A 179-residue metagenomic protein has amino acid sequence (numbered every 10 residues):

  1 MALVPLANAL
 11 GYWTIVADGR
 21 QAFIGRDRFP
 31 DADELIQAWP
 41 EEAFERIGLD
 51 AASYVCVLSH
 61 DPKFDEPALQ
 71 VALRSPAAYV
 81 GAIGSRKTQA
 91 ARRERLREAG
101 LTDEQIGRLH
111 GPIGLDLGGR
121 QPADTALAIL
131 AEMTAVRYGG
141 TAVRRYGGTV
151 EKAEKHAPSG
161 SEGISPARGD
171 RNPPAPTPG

Functional and structural regions predicted by a protein language model:
M1-D50, P62: Hydrophobic, well-ordered beta-alpha structural blocks that scaffold small-molecule cofactor pockets
M1-L3, K63-A68, T88-A90: Short glycine/serine/threonine-rich phosphate/pyrophosphate-binding segments that cradle anionic phosphate groups
P5, A9, Q70, R74 (+3 more regions): Short, well-ordered alpha-helices that flank and scaffold nucleotide-derived cofactor binding pockets
T14-V16, L35-Q37, P76-I83, T102-L109: Short hydrophobic/aromatic-enriched beta-strand-loop microsegments
I24-G25, F29-F44, S75, K87-Q89 (+2 more regions): Hydrophobic/basic alpha-helical segments enriched in Actinobacteria
R46, D65-A68, G81-A82: Extended hydrophobic-aromatic, low-complexity segments
Y54, S59, Q70-R95: ADP-ribose/adenylate-binding Rossmann-like module
I83-G160, P166-R168, P174-G179: Adenosine-phosphate binding glycine-rich loop
